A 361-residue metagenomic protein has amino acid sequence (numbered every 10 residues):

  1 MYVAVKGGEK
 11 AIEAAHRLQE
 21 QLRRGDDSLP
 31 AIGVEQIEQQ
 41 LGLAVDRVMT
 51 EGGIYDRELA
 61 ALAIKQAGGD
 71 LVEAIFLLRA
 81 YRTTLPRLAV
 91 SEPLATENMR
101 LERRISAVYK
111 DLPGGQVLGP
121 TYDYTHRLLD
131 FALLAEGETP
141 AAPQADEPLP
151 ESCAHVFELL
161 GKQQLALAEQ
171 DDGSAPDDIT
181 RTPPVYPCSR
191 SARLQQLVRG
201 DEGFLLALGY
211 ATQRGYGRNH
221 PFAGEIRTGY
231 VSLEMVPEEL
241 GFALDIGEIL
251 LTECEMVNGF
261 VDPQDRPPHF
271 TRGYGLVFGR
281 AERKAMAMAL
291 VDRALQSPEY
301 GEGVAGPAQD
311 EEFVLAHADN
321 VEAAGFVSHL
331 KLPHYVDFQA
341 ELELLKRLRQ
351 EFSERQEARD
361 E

Functional and structural regions predicted by a protein language model:
M1-M49, M99-G119, D123: N-terminal, Lys/Arg-enriched amphipathic/low-complexity engagement segments that precede the first folded domain
Y2, D27, A60, A67 (+2 more regions): Aromatic-enriched hydrophobic runs in primary sequence
G7-A11, G33, D70, D201 (+1 more regions): Intrinsic-disorder/low-complexity, polar/charged segments
V34-E58, A63-A89, P93: Hydrophobic alpha-helical segments, chiefly the membrane-spanning helices and signal/signal-anchor peptides
R87, E92-L149: Helix-turn-helix/homeodomain-like alpha-helical modules used for DNA recognition and transcription-factor dimerization
P140-E361: Acidic, serine/proline-rich low-complexity intrinsically disordered regions
